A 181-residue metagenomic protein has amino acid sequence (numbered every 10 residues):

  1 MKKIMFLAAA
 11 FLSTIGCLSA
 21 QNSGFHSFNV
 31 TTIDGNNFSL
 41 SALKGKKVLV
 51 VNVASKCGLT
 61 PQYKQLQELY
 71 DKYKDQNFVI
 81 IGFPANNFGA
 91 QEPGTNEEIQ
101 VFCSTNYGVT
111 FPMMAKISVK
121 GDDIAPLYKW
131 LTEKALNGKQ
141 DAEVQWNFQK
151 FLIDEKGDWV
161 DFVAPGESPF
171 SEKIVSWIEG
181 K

Functional and structural regions predicted by a protein language model:
M1-S23: Bacterial Sec-dependent N-terminal signal peptides
L18-S41, A125-P126: N-terminal "domain-start" segment that seeds a small globular fold
G24-F25, E97-W146: Short, internal strand/loop/helix patches that form the active-site neighborhood or redox-interaction surface
T32, N52-K56: Amphipathic alpha-helical repeat scaffolds
K46-K47, K56, T60-P84, S104-Y107: Conserved helix-turn-beta segment immediately C-terminal to the redox Cys motif in thioredoxin-like folds
N77-G94, T110-G121: Thiol-based oxidoreductase modules, predominantly thioredoxin-like and allied folds used for disulfide exchange
K129, E133-K181: Thiol-/selenol-based redox modules, centered on thioredoxin-like and closely related oxidoreductase domains
